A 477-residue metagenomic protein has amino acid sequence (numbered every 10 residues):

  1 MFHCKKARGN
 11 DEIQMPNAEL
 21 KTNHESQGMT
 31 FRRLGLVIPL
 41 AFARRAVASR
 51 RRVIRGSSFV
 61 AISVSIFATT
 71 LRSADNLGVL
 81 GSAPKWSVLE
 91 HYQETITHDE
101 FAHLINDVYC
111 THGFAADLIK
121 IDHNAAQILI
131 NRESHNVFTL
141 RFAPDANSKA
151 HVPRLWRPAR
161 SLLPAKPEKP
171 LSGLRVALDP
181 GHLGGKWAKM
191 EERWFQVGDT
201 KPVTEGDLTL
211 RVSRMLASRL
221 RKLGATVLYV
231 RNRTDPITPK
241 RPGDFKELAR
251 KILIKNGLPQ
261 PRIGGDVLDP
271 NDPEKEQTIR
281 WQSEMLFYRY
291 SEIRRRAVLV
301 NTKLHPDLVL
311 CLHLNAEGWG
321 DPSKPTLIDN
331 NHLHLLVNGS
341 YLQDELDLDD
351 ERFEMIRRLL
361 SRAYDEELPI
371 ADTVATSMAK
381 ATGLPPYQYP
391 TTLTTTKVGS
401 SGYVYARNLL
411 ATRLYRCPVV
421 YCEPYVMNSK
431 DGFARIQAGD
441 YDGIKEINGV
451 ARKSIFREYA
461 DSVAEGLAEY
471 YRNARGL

Functional and structural regions predicted by a protein language model:
A7-R8, E25: Intrinsically disordered, glycine-rich low-complexity segments
R8, Q14-M15, F31, S49-I54 (+2 more regions): Catalytic-site microenvironment of enzymes that process N-acetyl-hexosamine-containing cell-wall polysaccharides
P16-A18, S26, R32-L34, L40 (+3 more regions): Intrinsically disordered, low-complexity proline-rich regions
K21: Mid-domain, small-residue-enriched loop/turn segments at the edges of structured enzyme/sensor domains
S63, A68-T69: N-terminal signal peptide c-region/cleavage motif recognized by signal peptidases
